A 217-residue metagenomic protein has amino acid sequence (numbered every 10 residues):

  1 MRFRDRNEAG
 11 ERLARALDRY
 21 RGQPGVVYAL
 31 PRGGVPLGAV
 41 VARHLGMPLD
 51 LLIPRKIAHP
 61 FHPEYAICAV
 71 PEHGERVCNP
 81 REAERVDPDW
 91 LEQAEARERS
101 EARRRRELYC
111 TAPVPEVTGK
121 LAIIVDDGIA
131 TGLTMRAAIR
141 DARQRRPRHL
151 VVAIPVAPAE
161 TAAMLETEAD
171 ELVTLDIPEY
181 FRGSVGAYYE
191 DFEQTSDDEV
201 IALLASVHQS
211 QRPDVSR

Functional and structural regions predicted by a protein language model:
M1-R217: PRPP-associated nucleotide enzymes
